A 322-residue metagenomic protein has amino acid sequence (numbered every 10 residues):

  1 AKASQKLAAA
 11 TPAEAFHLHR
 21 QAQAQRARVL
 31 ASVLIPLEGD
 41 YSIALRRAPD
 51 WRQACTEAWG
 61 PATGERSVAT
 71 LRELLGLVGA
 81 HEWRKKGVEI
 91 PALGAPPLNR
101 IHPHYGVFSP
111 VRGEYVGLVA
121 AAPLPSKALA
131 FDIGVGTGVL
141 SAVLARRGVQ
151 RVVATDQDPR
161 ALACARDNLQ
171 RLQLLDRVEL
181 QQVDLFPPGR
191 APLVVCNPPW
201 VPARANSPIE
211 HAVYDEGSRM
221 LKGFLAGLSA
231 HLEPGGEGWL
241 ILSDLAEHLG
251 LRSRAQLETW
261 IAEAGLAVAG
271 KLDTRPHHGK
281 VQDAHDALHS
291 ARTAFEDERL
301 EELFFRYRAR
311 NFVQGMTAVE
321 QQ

Functional and structural regions predicted by a protein language model:
A1-E89: N-terminal auxiliary segments of SAM/dcSAM-dependent transferases
W51-L129, I133-V143, A318: SAM-dependent Rossmann-like transferase core, predominantly class I methyltransferases with a strong bias toward
R112-P198, P202-N206: Conserved SAM/SAH cofactor-binding pocket of Class I
P159, I209-E233: Glycine-rich S-adenosyl-L-methionine
N197, F224, G238: Residue-level signal for inorganic ion chemistry
W200-V201, S218, S243-H248: Short "lid" loop at the C-terminus of a central beta-strand within the Rossmann-like core of SAM-dependent
G235-L242: Conserved beta-strand signature within the Rossmann-like core of class I S-adenosyl-L-methionine
L249, R254-Q322: Class I S-adenosyl-L-methionine
